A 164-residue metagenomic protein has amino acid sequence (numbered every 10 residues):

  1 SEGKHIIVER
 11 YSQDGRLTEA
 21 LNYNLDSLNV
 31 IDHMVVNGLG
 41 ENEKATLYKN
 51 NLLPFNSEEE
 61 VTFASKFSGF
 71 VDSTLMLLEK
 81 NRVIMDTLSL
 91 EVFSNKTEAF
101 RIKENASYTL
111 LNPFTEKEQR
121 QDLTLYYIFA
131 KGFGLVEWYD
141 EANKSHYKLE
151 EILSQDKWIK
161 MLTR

Functional and structural regions predicted by a protein language model:
S1-R164: Conserved functional acidic sites
